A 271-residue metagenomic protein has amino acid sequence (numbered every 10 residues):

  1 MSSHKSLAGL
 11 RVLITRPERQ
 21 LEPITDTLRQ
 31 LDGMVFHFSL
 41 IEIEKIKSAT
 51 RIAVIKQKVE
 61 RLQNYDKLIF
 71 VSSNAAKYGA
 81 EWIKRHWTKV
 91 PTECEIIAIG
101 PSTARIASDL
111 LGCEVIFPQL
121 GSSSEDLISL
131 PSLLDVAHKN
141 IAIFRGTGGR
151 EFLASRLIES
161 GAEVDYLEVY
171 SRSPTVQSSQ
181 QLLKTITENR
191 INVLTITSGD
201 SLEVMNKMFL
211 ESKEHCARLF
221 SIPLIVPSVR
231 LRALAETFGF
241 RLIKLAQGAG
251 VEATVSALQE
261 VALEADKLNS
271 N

Functional and structural regions predicted by a protein language model:
M1-N271: Signature of uroporphyrinogen-III synthase
